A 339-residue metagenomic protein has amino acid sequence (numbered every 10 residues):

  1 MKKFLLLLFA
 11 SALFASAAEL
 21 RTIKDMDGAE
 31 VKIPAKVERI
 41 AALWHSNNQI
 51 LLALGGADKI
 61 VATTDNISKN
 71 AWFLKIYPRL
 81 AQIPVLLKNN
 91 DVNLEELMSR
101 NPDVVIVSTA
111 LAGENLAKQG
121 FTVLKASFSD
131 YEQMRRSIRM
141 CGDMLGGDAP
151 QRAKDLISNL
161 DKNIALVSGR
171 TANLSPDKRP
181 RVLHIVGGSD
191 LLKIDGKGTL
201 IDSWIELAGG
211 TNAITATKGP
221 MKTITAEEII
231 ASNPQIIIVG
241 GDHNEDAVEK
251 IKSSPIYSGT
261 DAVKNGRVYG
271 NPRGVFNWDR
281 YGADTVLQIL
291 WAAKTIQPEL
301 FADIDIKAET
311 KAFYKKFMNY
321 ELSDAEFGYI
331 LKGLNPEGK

Functional and structural regions predicted by a protein language model:
F4-A15: Sec-dependent N-terminal signal peptides
M26-G28, I83-E95, T217-A226: Short helix-initiation/N-cap motifs at beta->coil->alpha
A41-R100, V104, T109: A short, structured surface patch at a secondary-structure boundary
D91-N101, Q119, I224-N233: Short helices/loops that flank or line small-molecule/ion binding pockets
L111-Q119, G240-S254: A ligand-binding cleft/hinge motif common to bilobed small-molecule-binding domains
G113-L191, I214-A216, R267-L334, G338: Extracytoplasmic substrate-binding proteins
K193-P220: Alpha-helical, coiled-coil/dimerization segments enriched in small aliphatic residues
S203-W204, T215, M221-D242: Ligand-binding pocket segment of bilobal, Venus flytrap-like solute-binding proteins
